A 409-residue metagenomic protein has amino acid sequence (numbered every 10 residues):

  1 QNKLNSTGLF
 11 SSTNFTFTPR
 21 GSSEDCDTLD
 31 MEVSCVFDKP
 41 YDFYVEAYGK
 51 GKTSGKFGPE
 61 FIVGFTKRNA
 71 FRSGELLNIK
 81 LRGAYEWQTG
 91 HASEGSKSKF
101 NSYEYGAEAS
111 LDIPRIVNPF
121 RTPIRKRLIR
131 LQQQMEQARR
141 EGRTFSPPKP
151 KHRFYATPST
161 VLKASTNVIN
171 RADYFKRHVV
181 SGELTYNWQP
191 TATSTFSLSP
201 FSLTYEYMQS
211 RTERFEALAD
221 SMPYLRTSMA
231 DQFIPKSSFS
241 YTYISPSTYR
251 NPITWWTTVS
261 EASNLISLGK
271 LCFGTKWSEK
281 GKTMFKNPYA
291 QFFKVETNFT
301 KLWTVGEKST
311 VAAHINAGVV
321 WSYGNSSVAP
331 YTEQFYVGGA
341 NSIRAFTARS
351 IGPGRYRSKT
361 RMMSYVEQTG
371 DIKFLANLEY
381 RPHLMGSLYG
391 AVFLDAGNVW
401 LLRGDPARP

Functional and structural regions predicted by a protein language model:
N2-R250, W256, R344-A345, I351 (+1 more regions): Gram-negative/organellar outer-membrane beta-barrel architecture
N5, E24-D27, A156, T369-K373 (+2 more regions): A structural signal for short secondary-structure junctions
S12, S73, E307-S309, G386: Secondary-structure boundary/capping signal
P40-D42, T310, S387: Coil-to-beta-strand transition motifs
Y48-G55, S194-H383, V392-R408: C-terminal outer-membrane beta-barrel translocator/porin domains of Gram-negative envelope proteins and their
I129-R130, G339, G386: Glycine-centered secondary-structure boundary/capping sites
